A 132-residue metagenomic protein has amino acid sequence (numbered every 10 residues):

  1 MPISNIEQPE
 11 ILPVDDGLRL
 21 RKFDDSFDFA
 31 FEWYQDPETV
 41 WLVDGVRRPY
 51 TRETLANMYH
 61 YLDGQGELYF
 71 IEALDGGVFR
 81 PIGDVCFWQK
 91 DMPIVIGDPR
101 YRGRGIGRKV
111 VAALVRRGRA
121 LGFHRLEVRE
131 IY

Functional and structural regions predicted by a protein language model:
M1-N57: A short, well-structured alpha-helix characteristic of acyl/acetyltransferase catalytic modules
F29, D91, K109: Amphipathic alpha-helical recognition patches that constitute DNA-binding helices
G45-R100, R117: Acetyl-CoA-dependent GNAT
G103-G118: Conserved acetyl-CoA-binding loop-helix of GNAT-fold acetyltransferases
H124: Short acidic/polar active-site loop segments enriched in Thr and Asp
V128-Y132: Conserved beta-strand-loop-alpha-helix junction that forms the acyl-donor binding cleft
